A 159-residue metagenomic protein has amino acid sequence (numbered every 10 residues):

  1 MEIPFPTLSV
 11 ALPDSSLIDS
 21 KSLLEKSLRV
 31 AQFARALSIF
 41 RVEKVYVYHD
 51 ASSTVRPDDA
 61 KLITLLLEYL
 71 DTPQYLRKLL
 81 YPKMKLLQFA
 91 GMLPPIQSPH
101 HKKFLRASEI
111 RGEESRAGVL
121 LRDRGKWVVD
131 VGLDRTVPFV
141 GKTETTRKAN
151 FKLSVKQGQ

Functional and structural regions predicted by a protein language model:
M1-Q159: Post-transcriptional modification and biogenesis factors for structured RNAs of the translation apparatus
